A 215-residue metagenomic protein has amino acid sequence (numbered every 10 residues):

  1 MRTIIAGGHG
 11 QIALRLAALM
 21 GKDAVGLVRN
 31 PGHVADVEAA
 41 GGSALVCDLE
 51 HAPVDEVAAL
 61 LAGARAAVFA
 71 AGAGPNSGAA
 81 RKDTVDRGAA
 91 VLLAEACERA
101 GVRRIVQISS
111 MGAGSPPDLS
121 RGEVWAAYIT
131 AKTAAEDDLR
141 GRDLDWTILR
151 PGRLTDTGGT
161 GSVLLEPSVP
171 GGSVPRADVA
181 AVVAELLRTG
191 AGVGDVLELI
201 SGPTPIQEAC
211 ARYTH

Functional and structural regions predicted by a protein language model:
M1-G26: N-terminal Rossmann NAD(P)H-binding glycine-rich loop of SDR-like oxidoreductase domains
R2, R65-A66, R104: Structural motif
I4, V25-G26, L45, V106 (+1 more regions): Conserved beta-strand positions in the Rossmann-like core of class I SAM-dependent methyltransferases
G8, R29, S110: Cofactor-binding loop segments of dinucleotide-utilizing enzymes, especially the Rossmann-like FAD- and NAD(P)+-binding
L14, A18-K22, E95, R99 (+2 more regions): Short, well-ordered alpha-helices that flank and scaffold nucleotide-derived cofactor binding pockets
G26-L92, A96-R99, L187-R188: NAD(P)H-binding glycine-rich loop region in Rossmannoid oxidoreductase-like domains and their noncatalytic homologs
A73-E166: Glycine-/Pro-rich loop/turn segments that contact NAD(P) or position catalytic residues in Rossmann-like domains
D156-G158, S162-H215: Active-site-lining helix/loop region of Rossmann-like oxidoreductase modules
